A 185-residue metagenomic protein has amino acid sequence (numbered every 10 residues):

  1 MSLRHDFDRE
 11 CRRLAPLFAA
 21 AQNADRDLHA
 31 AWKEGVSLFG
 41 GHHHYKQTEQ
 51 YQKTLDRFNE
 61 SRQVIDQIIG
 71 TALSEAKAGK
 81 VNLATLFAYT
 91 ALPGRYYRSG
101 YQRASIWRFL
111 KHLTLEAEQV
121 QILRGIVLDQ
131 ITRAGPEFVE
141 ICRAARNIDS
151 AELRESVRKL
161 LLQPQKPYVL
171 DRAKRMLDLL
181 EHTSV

Functional and structural regions predicted by a protein language model:
M1-E140: Extended repeat-based scaffolds of very large eukaryotic assembly and lipid-transport proteins
Q102, W107-V185: Extended alpha-helical scaffolding segments
